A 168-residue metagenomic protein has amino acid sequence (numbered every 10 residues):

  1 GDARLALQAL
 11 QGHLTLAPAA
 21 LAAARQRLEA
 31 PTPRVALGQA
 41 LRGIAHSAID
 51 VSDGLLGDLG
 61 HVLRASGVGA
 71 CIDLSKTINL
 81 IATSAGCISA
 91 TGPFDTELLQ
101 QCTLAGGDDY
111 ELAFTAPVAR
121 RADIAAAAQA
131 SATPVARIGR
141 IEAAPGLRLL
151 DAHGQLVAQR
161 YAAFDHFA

Functional and structural regions predicted by a protein language model:
G1-G38: Short, acidic (Asp/Glu-rich) active-site segment that either coordinates a divalent metal cofactor
L21, G43, A48-A168: Glycine-/charge-enriched secondary-structure boundary and capping motifs
